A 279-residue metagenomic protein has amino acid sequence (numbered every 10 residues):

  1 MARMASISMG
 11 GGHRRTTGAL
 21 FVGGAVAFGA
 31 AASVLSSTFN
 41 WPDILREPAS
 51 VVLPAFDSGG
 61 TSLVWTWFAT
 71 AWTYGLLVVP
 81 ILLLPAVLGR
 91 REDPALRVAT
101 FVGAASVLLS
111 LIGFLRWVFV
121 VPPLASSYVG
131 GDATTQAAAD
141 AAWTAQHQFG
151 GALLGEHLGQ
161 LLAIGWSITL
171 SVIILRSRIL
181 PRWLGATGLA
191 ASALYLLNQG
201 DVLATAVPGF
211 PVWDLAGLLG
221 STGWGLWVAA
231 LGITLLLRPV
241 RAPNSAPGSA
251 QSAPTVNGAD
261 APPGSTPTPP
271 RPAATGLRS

Functional and structural regions predicted by a protein language model:
A2-S279: Hydrophobic, aromatic-enriched alpha-helical segments typical of multi-pass transmembrane helices
